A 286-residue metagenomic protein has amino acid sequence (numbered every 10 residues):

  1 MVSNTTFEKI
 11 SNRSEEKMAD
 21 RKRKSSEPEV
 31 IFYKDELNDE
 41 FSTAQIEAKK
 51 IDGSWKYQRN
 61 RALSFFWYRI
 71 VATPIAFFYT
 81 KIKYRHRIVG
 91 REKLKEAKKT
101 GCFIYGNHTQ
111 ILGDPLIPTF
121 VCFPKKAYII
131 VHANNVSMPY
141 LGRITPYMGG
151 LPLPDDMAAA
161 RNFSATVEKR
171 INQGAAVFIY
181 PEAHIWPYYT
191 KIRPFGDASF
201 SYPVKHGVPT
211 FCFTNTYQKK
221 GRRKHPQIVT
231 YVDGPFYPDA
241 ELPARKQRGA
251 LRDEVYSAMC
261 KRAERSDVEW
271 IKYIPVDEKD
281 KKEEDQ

Functional and structural regions predicted by a protein language model:
V2-E47, S164-Q286: Non-catalytic C-terminal accessory region of glycerolipid acyltransferases and related lyso-lipid remodeling enzymes
Y33-V89, Y140-Y147: A transmembrane-helix-recognition feature enriched in membrane-embedded lipid enzymes and envelope glyco-/phospholipid
W67, V71, A158-A159, Q247 (+1 more regions): Soluble or luminal CAZymes and related metallo-dependent hydrolases
F77-H108: Helix-to-loop junction immediately C-terminal to a conserved catalytic motif
Y84, D156-R161, I192-R193: A conditional alpha-helix N-cap/helix-loop micro-motif detector
I88-R91, M138, R161-S164: Structural motif corresponding to alpha-helix initiation and N-cap regions
A97-M157: Catalytic core of membrane glycerolipid acyltransferases/transacylases, capturing the structured, soluble-facing
